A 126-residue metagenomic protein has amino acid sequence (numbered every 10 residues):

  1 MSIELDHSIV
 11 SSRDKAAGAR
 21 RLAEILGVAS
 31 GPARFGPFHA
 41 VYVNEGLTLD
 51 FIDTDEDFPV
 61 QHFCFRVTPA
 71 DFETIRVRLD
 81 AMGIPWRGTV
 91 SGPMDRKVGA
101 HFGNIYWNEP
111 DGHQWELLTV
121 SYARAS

Functional and structural regions predicted by a protein language model:
M1-A17, H62-F63, V67, S121-S126: N-terminal beta-strand motif that seeds the catalytic metal site of vicinal oxygen chelate
S2-E4, E56-V60, V98-G99: Short glycine-enriched loop/turn motifs at secondary-structure junctions
S2-I3, I9-T48, D55: Core segments of cupin and vicinal oxygen chelate
A17-R20, A70-I75: Short, conserved charged micro-motifs
R21-I25, R76-A81: Short amphipathic alpha-helices in soluble, non-transmembrane regions that often serve as interface/regulatory elements
P37-H39, Q61, H101-I105: Short beta-strand micro-motifs in enzyme catalytic cores
E45-T48, E56-F58, T68-E73: Short, charged/polar surface micro-motifs in flexible loops or helix N-caps
M82-S126: Vicinal oxygen chelate
